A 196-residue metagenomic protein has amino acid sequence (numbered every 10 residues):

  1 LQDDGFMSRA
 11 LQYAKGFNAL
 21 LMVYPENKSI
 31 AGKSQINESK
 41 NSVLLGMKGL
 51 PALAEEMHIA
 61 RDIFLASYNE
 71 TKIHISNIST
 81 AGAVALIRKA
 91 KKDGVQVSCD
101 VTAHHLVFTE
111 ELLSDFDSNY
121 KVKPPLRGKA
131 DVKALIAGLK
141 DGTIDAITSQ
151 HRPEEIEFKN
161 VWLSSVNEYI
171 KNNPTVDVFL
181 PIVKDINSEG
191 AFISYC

Functional and structural regions predicted by a protein language model:
L1-I147, S164: Histidine/acidic residue-rich metal-binding segments in metalloenzymes
F6, S164-C196: Active-site microenvironment of metallo-dependent hydrolases
L113-N119, I156-S164, V176-I182: Short acidic (Asp/Glu) and glycine-rich catalytic loops that position anionic groups and cofactors
A146-Q150, S194-Y195: Short, conserved beta-strand edge motifs with alternating hydrophobic and charged residues
